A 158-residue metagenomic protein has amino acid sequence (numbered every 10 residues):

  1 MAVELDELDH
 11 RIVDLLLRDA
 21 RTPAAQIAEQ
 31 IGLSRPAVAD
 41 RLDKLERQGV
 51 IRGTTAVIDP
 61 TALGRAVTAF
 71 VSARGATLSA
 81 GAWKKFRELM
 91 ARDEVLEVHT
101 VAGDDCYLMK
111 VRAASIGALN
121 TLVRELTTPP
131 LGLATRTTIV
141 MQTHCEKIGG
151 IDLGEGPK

Functional and structural regions predicted by a protein language model:
M1-K158: A compositional/biophysical signature of low hydrophobicity enriched in polar/charged and small residues
